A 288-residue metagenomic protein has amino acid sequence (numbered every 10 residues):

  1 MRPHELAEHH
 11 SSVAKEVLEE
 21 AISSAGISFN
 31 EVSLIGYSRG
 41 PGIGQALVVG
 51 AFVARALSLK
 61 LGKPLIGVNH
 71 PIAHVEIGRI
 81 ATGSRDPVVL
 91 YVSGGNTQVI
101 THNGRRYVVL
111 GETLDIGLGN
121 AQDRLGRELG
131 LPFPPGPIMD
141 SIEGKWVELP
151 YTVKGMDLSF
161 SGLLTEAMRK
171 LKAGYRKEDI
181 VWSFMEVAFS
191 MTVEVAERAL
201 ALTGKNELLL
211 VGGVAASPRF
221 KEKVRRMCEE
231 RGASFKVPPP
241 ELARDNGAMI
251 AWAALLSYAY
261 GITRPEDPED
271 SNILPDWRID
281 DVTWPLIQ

Functional and structural regions predicted by a protein language model:
M1-P41, H70: N-terminal beta-alpha supersecondary unit
G36-S38, N69, V88-S93, I100 (+1 more regions): Short beta-strand segments
Y37-G62, P218-M227: Short Gly/Thr/Asp-enriched flexible loops that form oxyanion-binding sites at enzyme active sites
G67, L208, R225-M249: Conserved phosphate-binding/catalytic loops in two-lobed NTP-binding clefts
G67-V88, A253: Conserved phosphate-binding catalytic cores of ATP/NTP-utilizing and phosphoryl-transfer enzymes
S84-R85, L90-S93, Q98-E178, R225 (+2 more regions): A short helix-loop
G155-S161, E166-L209: Adenine-nucleotide phosphate-binding core of ATP-dependent small-molecule kinases
K205-V224: Glycine-rich phosphate-binding loops at beta-strand->alpha-helix junctions
